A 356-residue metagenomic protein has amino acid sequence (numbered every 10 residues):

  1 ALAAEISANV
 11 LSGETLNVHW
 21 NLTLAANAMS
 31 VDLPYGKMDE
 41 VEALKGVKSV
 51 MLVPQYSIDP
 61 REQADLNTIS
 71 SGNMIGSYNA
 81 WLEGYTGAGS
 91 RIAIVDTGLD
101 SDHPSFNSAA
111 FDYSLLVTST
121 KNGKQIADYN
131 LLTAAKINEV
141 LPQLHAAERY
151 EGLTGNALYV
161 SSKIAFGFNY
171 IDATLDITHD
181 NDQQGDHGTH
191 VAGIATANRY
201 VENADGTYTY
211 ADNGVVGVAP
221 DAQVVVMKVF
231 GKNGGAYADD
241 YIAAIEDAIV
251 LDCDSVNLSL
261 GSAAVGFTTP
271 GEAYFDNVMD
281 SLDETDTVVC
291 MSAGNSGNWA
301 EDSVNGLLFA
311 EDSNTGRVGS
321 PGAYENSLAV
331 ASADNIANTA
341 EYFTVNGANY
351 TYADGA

Functional and structural regions predicted by a protein language model:
A3, Y35-M38, L44-V47, S77 (+7 more regions): Extracytoplasmic/secreted envelope proteins and their assembly/folding machinery, especially bacterial periplasmic
E5-R91, D102-S114, E325-N326: Autoinhibitory propeptides
S7, L11, E42-G46, L82 (+7 more regions): Sec-exported extracytoplasmic/periplasmic mature domains
V18-Y35, E40, L44-V47, I194-T196 (+5 more regions): Mobile, glycine-rich extracellular loop/lid and propeptide segments that shape or gate substrate/ligand access
L33, E42, M51-P54, I92-I94 (+6 more regions): Glycine-rich, histidine-containing beta strand-loop boundary motifs that form or position
P34, M38, D65-N67, A80-L82 (+4 more regions): A conserved hydrophobic secondary-structure block that centers on an alpha-helix together with its immediately flanking
N79-F168, D172-Y237, L251-D254, F267 (+4 more regions): Subtilisin-like serine protease catalytic core
D102-P104, C253-A356: Catalytic-core segments of hydrolase enzymes
